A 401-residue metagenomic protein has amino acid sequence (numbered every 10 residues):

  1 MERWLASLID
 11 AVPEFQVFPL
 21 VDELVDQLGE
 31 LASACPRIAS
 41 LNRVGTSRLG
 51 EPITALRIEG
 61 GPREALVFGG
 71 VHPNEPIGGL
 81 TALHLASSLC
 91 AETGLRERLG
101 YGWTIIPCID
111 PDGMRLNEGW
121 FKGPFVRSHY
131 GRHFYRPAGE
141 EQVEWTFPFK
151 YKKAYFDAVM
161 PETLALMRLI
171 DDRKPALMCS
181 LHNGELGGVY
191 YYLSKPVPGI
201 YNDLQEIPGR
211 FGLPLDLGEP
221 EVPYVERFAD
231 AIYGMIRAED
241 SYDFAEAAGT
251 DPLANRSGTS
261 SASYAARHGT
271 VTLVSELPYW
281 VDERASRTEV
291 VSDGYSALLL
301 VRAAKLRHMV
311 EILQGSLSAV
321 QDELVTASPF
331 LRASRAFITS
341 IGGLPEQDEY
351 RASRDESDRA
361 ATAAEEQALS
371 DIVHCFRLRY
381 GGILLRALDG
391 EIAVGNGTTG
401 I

Functional and structural regions predicted by a protein language model:
M1-I53: Short glycine- and acidic-rich boundary segments immediately preceding or forming the N-terminal edge of structured
E2-P19, Y151, A158, E162 (+1 more regions): C-terminal accessory segments enriched in acidic
L41, A55, I105, M178 (+1 more regions): Conserved beta-strand scaffold positions in the cores of enzyme catalytic domains, especially in NTP/NDP-utilizing
T54-P62, G70: Short beta-strand-to-loop junctions in surface cap/lid or active-site-entrance loops
P62-E64, I77, C90-Y201, Q205 (+9 more regions): Active-site/substrate-binding loop(s) of hydrolase catalytic cores
F68-P73, Y155: A short glycine/serine-rich beta->alpha loop
P73-L80: Di-metal (Zn2+ and/or Mg2+/Mn2+) metal-binding site signature of metallo-dependent hydrolases with the MBL/beta-CASP
L83-A91: Short, well-ordered amphipathic alpha-helices
